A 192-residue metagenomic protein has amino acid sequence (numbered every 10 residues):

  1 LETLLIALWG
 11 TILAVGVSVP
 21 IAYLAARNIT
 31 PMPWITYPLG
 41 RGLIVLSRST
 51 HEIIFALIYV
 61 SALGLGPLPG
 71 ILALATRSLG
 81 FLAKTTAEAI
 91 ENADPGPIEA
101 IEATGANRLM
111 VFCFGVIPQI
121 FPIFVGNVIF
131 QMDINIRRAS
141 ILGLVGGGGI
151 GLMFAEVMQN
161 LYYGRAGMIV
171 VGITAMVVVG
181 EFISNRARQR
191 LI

Functional and structural regions predicted by a protein language model:
L1-A25: Transmembrane alpha-helix signature in integral membrane proteins
T3-T11, G42-L43, S47-I53, L79 (+4 more regions): Loop-to-transmembrane-helix entry motif
L5, I21-F55, T85-E88: Cytoplasmic-entry segments and transmembrane alpha-helices of multi-pass inner-membrane transporters
L43-A75: Generic hydrophobic transmembrane alpha-helix motif, especially the helices
I44, R48, R77-G80, T174-E181: Alpha-helical transmembrane segments of multi-pass membrane proteins
S61, N135-I173, I192: Glycine-rich helix-loop "coupling/hinge" segments at transmembrane-helix boundaries in multipass transporters
L65-V116, P122-Q131, F182-N185: Membrane-cytosol interface at the C-terminal ends of specific transmembrane alpha-helices in multi-pass membrane
G126, G167-I192: C-terminal transmembrane helix and the adjacent membrane-cytosol boundary/short C-terminal tail of inner/organellar
